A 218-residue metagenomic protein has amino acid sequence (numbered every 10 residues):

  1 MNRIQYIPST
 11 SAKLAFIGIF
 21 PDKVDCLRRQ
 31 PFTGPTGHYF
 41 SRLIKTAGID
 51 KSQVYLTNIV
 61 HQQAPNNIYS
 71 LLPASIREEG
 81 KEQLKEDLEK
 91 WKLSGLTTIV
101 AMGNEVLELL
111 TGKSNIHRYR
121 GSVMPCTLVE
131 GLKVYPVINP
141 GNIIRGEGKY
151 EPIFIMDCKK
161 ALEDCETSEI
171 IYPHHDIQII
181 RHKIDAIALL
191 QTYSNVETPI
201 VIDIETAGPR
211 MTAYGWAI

Functional and structural regions predicted by a protein language model:
M1-E169: A polyanion-binding, active-site-adjacent surface
V24-D25, R29-T33, F40, A47-G48 (+1 more regions): Conserved RNase H-like, two-metal-ion catalytic cores of nucleic-acid enzymes
